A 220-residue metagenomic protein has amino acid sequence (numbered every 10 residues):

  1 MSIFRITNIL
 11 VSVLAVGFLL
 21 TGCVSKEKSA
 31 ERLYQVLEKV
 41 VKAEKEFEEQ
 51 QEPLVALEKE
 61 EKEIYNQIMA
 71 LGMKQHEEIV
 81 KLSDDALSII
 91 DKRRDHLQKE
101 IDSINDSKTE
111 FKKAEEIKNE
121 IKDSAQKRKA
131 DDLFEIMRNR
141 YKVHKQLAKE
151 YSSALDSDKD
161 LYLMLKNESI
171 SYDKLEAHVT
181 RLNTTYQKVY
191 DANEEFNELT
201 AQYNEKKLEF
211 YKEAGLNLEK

Functional and structural regions predicted by a protein language model:
S2-L10: Bacterial N-terminal signal peptides that target proteins for export
L19-G22: C-terminal motif of bacterial Sec signal peptides marking the signal peptidase cleavage site
V24-Q98, K212, E219: Immediate post-signal-peptide N-terminus of mature secreted/exported proteins
E27, E31-Y34, E38-V41, K45 (+11 more regions): Register-specific recognition of a single heptad position within extended alpha-helical repeats
V41, E48, V55, R94 (+6 more regions): Short amphipathic alpha-helical segments with heptad-repeat character
E100-L182, V189, E209-L216: Extended amphipathic alpha-helical interaction segments
K188-K220: Extracytoplasmic/luminal low-complexity segments enriched in Pro/Gly and acidic/polar residues that act as flexible
